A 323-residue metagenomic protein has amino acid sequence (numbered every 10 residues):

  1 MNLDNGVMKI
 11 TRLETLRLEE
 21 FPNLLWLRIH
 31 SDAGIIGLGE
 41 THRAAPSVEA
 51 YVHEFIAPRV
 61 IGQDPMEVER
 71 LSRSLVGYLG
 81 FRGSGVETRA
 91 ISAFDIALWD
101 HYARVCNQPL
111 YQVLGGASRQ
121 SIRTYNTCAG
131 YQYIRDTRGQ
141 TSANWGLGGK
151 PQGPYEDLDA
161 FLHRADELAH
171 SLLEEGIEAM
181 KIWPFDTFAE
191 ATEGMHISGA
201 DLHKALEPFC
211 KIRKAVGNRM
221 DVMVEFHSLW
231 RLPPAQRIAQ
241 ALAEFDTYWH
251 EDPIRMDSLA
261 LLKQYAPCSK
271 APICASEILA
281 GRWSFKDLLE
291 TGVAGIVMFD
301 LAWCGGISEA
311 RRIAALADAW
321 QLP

Functional and structural regions predicted by a protein language model:
N2-H42, F55: Structured beta-strand/loop patches that form or line metal/cofactor-binding pockets in enzymes
I10, G34, I56, F94 (+6 more regions): Conserved, mostly hydrophobic/aromatic
H30, A50, E54, R70 (+3 more regions): Shared catalytic-loop signature of beta/alpha-barrel
H30-C106, Q112: Metal- or metallocofactor-binding catalytic centers and their adjacent structured scaffolds across diverse enzyme
G39, V224-F226, E251, S276 (+1 more regions): Active-site flanking residues adjacent to catalytic metal/cofactor-binding acidic residues
P109, R123, D221, P272 (+1 more regions): Proline-centered loop/turn at the N-terminus of a beta-strand
G115-S121: Flexible hinge/switch segments at interdomain interfaces of large molecular machines
S121, N126-Q264, C268-S269: Metal-dependent enolase-superfamily TIM-barrel catalytic cores that perform enediolate-based chemistry
